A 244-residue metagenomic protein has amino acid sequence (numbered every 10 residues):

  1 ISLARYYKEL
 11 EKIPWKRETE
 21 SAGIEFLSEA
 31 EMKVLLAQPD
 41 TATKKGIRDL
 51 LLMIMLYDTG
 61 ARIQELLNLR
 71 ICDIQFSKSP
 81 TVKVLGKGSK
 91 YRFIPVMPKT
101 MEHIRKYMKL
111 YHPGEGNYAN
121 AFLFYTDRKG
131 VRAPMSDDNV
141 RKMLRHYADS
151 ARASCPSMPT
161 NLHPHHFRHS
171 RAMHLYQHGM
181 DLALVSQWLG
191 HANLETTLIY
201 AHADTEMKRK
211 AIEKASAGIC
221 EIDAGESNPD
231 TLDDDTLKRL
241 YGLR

Functional and structural regions predicted by a protein language model:
I1-R244: Conserved catalytic core of the tyrosine transesterase superfamily
